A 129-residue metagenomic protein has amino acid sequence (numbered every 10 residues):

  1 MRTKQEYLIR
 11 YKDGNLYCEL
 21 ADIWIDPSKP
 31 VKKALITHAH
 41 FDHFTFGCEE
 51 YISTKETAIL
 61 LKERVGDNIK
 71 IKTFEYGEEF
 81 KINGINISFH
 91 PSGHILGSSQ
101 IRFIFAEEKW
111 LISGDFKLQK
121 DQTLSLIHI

Functional and structural regions predicted by a protein language model:
T3-R10, N15-C18, W24-K29, K33 (+1 more regions): His/Asp/Glu-rich metal-coordinating catalytic cores of metallo-dependent phosphodiesterases/hydrolases acting on
H38: Conserved G/P- and acidic residue-centered "switch" motifs that form tight phosphate/ATP-binding loops in soluble
